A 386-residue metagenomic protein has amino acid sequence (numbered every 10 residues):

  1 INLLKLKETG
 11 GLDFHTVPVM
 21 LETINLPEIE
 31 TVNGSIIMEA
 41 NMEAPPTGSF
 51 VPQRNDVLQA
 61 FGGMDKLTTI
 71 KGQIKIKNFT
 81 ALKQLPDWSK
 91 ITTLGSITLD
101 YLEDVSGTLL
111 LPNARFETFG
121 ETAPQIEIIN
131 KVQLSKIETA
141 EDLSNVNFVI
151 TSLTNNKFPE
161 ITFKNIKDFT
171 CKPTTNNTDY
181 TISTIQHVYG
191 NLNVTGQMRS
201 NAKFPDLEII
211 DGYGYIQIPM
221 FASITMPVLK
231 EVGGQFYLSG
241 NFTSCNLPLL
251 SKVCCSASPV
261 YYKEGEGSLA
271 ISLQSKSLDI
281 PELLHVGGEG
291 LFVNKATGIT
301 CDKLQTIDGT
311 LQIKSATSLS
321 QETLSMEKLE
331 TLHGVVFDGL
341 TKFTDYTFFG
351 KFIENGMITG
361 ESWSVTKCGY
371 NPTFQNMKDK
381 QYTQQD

Functional and structural regions predicted by a protein language model:
N2, E8-E28, N33-G63, K71-F158 (+9 more regions): Concave beta-strand-loop units of leucine-rich repeat
L67: Substrate-binding/specificity loop regions of serine endopeptidase catalytic domains, predominantly subtilases
